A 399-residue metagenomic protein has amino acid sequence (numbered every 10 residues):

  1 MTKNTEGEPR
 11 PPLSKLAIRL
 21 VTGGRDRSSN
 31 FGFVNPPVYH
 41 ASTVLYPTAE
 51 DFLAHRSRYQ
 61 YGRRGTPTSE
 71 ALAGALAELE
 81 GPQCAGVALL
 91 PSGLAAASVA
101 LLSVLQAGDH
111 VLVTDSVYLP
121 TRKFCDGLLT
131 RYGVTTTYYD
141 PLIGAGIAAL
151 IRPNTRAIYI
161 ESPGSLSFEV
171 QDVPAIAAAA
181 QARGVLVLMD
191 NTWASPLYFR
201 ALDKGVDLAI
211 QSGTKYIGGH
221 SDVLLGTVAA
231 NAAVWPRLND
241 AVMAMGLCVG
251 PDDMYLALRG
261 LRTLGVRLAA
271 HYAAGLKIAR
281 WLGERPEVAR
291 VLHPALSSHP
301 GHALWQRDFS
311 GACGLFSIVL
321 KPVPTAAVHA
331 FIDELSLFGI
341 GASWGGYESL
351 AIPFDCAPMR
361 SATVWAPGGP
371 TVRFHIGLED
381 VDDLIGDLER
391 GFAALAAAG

Functional and structural regions predicted by a protein language model:
T2-N4, D126-G127, T135-T137, R156 (+2 more regions): PLP-dependent enzyme catalytic core of the Aspartate aminotransferase-like
T2-T66, G74-A75, V372: N-terminal "arm"/small-domain region of PLP-dependent enzymes with the aminotransferase-like
N4-P12, L20-R27, Q83-R285, L292: Conserved PLP-enzyme active-site core in the AAT-like
T43, A49, A230-V234, L261 (+1 more regions): Short loop segments at secondary-structure junctions
T43-A95, P120-T121, C125-G127: Conserved N-terminal alpha-helix of the aminotransferase class I/II PLP-enzyme fold
G246, D333-S343, G391-G399: A common structural junction motif
A257-V266, C313-P322, V372-G377: Short, well-ordered beta-strand elements within core beta-sheets of diverse protein domains
L276-S336, I340-G345, C356-A366: Conserved small-domain helix->loop->beta segment predominantly found in fold-type I
